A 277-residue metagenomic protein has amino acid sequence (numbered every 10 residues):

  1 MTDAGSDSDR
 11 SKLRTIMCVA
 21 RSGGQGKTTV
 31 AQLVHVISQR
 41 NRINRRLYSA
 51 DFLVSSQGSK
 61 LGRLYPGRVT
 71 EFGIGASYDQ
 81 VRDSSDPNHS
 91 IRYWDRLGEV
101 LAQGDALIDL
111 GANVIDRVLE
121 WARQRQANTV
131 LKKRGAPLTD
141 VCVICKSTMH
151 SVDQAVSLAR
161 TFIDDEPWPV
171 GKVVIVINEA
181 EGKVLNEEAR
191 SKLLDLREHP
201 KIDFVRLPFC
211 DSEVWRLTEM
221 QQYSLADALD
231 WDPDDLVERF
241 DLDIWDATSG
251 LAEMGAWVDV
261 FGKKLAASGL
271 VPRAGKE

Functional and structural regions predicted by a protein language model:
M1-S8, V271, G275-E277: Acidic-aromatic/histidine active-site loop/patch
D7-M17, R46-A112, V118: Nucleotide-state-sensitive switch-loop elements of NTP-binding domains
C18-V34: Glycine-rich phosphate-binding P-loop
T29-L47: A conserved segment at the C-terminal end of the G1
N44-R45, A106, T139, V173: Hydrophobic anchor at the start of a short beta-strand that flanks the dinucleotide cofactor-binding loop
N113-L217: Conserved catalytic-core segment of NTP-binding enzymes
K172-E179, R190-E277: P-loop NTP-binding site
